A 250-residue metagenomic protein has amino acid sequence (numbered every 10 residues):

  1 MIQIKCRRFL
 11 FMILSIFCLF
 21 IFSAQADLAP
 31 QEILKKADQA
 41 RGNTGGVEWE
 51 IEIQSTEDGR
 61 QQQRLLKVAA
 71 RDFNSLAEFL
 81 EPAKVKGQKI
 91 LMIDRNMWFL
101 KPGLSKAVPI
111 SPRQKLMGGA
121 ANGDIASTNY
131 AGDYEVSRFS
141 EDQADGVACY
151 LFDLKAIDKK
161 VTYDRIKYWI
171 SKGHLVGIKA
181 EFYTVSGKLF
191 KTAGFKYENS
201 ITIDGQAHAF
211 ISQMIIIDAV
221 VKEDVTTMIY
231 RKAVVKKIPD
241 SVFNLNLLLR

Functional and structural regions predicted by a protein language model:
I2-I13: Bacterial N-terminal signal peptides that target proteins for export
F11-I21: Bacterial N-terminal signal peptides
A26-G46, E52, Q61-Q62, K86-D164 (+2 more regions): Flexible, processing/modification-adjacent segments and terminal tails in exported/periplasmic/extracellular proteins
V47-K84, L175: N-terminal, post-signal-peptide region of Sec/Tat-exported proteins
V68-D72, I93-D94, P112-M117, K196-N199 (+1 more regions): A short, sequence-level motif marking secondary-structure junctions
A69-D72, S140-A148, D204-G205: Short, ordered beta-strand-loop transition motifs
N74-S75, M97, A107, G177: Hydrophobic residues embedded in beta-strands of well-ordered beta-sheets
V147-L245: Gly/Pro-enriched, hydrophobic low-complexity segments that function as extracytoplasmic propeptides/linkers
